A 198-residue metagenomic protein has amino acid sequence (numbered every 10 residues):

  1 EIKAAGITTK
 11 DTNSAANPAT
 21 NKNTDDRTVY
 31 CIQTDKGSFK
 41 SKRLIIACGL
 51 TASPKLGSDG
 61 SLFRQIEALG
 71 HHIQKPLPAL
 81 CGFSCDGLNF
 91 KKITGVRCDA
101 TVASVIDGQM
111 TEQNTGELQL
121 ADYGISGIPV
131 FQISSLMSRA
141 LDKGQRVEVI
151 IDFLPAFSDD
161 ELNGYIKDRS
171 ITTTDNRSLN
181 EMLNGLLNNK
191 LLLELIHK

Functional and structural regions predicted by a protein language model:
E1-T28: A conserved short coil-to-beta-strand element within the FAD-binding core of flavoproteins
A4, F83-C85, G124, S138: Short secondary-structure boundary/hinge segments and terminal tails
A15, A79, I133: Residue-level "edge-of-site" marker
N21, D25-G37, S41: One-carbon transfer enzymes
Q33, R43-A47, S53, A103-K198: Residue-level recognition of phosphate/Mg2+-coordinating polar/acidic sites in nucleotide-handling active sites
F39, R43-N89: Glycine-rich loop(s) and the adjacent beta-strand/alpha-helix scaffold that form part
S58-Q65, P76, C98, N114-T115 (+1 more regions): Internal, well-ordered alpha-helical segments in soluble enzyme and binding-protein domains
H72-D107, E161, T174: Catalytic phosphate-donor-binding core of small-molecule kinases
